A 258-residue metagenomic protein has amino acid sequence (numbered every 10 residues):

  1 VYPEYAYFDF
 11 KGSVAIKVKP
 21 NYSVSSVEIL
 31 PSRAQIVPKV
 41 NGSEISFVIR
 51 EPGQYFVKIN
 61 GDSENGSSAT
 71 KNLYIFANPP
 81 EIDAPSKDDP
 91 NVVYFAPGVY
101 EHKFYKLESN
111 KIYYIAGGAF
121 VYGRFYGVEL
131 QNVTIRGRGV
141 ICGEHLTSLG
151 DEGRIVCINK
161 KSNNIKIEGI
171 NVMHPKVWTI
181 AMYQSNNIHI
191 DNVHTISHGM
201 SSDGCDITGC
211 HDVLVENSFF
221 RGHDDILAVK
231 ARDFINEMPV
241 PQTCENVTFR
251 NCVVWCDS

Functional and structural regions predicted by a protein language model:
V1-S258: Extracellular/periplasmic carbohydrate-active domains that bind, remodel, or depolymerize complex polysaccharides
